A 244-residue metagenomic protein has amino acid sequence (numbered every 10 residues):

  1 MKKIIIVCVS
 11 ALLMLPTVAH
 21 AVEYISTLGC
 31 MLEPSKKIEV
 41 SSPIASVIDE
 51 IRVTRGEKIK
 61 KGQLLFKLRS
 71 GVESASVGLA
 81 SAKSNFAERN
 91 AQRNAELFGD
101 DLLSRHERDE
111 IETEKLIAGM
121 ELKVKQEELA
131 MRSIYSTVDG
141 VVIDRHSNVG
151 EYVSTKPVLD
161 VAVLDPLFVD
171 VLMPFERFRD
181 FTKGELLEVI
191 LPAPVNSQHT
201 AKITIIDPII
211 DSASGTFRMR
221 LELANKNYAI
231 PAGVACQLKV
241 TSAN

Functional and structural regions predicted by a protein language model:
V7-P16: Bacterial N-terminal signal peptides
T17-V47, T200, T204-I205, A232-C236: N-terminal beta-strand block that forms a small beta-sandwich/beta-barrel module immediately after a flexible targeting
M31, D49-R52, K58-L64, Y135-R177 (+1 more regions): Surface-exposed patches in structured soluble domains
V40, V124-S133: Short segments within alpha-helical structural elements
L64, S70-G71, R108, V158 (+4 more regions): Short, surface-exposed secondary-structure boundary micro-motifs
V72-E127, R145, S214: Alpha-helical coiled-coil segments
I143-D144, Q198-N244: Structural microfeature recognizing short secondary-structure transition sites
L164, E185-T200, Y228: Low-complexity, intrinsically disordered, polar/proline/glycine/glutamine-rich protein-protein interaction regions
